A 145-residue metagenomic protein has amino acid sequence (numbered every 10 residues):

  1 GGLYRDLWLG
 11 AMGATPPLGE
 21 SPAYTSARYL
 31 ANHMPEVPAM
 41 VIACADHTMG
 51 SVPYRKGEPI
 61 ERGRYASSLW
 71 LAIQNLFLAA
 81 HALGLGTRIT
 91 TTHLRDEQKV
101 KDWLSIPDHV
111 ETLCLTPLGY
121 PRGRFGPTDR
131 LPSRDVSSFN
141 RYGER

Functional and structural regions predicted by a protein language model:
G1-L69: Glycine/small-residue-rich phosphate/adenosyl-binding loop
G2-R5, L78, C114-P117: Generic alpha-helical structural context detector
A31-H47, L94-V100, V136-R145: A short, terminal or domain-edge coil/loop segment
N32-P35, L104-D108, T128-R130: Solvent-exposed alpha-helices and their adjacent loops that cap or buttress functional pockets in soluble metabolic
E36-A39, L85, D108-T112: Short coil/turn connectors at secondary-structure junctions
V41, H47, Y54-W103: Small-aliphatic-rich amphipathic alpha-helix that forms the alpha element of a beta-alpha
S51, E97-K99, G123-T128: Short active-site-adjacent structural elements
T112-R145: C-terminal helix-cap and adjacent tail motif
